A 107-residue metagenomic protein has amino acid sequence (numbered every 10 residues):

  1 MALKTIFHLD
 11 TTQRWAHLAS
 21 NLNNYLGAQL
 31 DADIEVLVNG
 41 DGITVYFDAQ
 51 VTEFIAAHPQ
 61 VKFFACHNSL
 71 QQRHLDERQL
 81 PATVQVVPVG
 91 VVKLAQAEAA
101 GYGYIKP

Functional and structural regions predicted by a protein language model:
M1-P107: Secreted/extracellular ectodomain signature
